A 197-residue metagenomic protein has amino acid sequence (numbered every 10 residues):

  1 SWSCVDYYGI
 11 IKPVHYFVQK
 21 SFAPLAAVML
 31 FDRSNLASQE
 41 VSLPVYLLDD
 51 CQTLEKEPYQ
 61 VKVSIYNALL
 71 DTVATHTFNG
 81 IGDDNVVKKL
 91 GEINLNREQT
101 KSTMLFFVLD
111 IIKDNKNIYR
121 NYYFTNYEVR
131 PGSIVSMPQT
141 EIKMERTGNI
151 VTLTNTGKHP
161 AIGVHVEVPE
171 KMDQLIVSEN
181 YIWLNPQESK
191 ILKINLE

Functional and structural regions predicted by a protein language model:
S1-E179, L184-L192: Carbohydrate-binding surfaces of carbohydrate-active enzymes
N195-L196: Short, charged beta-turn/beta-strand-edge "cap" motif at the junction between a beta-strand and an adjacent loop
